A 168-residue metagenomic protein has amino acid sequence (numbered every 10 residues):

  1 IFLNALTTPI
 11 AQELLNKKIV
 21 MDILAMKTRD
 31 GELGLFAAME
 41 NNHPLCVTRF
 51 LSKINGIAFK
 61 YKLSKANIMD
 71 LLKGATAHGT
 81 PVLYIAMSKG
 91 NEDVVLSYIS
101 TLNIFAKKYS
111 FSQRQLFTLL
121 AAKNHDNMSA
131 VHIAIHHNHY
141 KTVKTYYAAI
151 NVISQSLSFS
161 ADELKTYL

Functional and structural regions predicted by a protein language model:
L3-I23, R49-L71, S97-L119, Y147-T166: Ankyrin repeat domain, specifically the short helix-to-loop turn at the C-terminus of the second helix of each repeat
